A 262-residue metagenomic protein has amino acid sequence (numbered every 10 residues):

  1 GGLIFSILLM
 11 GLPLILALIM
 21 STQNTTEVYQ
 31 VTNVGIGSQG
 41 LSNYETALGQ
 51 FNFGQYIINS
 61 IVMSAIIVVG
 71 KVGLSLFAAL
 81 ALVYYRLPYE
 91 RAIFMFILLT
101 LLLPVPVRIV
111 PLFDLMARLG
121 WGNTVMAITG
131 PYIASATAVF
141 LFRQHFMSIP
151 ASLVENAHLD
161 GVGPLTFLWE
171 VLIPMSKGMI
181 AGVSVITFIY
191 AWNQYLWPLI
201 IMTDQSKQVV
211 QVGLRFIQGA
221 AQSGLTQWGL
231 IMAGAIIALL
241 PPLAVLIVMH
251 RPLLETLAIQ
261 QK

Functional and structural regions predicted by a protein language model:
G2-K262: A structural signal for multi-pass alpha-helical bundles of membrane permease subunits that mediate small-molecule
